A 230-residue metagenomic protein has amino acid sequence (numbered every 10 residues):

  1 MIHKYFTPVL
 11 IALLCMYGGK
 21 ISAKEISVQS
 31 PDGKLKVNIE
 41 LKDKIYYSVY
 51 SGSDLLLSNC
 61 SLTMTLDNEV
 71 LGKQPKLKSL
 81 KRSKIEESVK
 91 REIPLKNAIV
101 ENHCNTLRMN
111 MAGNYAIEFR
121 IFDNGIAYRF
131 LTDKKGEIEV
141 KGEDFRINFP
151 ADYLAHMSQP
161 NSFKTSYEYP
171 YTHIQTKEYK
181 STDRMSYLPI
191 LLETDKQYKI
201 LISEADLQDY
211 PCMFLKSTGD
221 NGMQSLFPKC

Functional and structural regions predicted by a protein language model:
M1-E25: Bacterial Sec-dependent N-terminal signal peptides
E25-C230: N-terminal accessory beta-strand-rich subdomains and adjacent acidic, glycine-rich linkers that precede catalytic cores
